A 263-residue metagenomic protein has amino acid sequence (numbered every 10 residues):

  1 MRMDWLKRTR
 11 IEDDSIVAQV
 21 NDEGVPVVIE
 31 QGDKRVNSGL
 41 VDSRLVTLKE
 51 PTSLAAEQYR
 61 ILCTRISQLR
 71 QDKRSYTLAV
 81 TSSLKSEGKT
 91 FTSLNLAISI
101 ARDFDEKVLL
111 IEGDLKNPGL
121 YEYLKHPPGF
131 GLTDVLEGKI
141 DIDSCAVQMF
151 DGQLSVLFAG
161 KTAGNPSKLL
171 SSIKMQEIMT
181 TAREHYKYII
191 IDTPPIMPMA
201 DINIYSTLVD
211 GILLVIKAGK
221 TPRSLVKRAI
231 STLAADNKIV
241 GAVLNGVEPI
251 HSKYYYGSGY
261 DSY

Functional and structural regions predicted by a protein language model:
M1-Y263: P-loop NTP-binding module
